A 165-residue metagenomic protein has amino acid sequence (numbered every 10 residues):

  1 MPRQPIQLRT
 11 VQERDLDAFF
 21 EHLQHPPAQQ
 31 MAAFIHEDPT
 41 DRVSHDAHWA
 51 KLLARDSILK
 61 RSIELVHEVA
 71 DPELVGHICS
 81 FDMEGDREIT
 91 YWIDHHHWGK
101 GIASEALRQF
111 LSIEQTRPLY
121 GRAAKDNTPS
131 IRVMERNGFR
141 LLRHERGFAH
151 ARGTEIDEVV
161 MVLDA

Functional and structural regions predicted by a protein language model:
M1-Q30, H67-A165: Acyl-donor (CoA/ACP) binding surface of acyl/acetyltransferases
P27-A50: Conserved GNAT-fold acetyl-CoA-binding loop/helix
I35-H36, R61, H150: Sparse recognition of residues in long alpha-helices and their boundaries
H48-L52, G147-A149: Short, P/G- and charge-enriched loop/turn segments at secondary-structure junctions
A50-L65: A short helix-loop-beta-strand connector motif used in the catalytic cores of GNAT acetyltransferases and, in some
